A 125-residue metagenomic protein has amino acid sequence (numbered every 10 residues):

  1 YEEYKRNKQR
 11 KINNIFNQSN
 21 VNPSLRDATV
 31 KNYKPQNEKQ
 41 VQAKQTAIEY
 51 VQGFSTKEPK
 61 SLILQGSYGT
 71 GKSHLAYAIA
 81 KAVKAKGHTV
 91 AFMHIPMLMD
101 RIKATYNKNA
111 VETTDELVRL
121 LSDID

Functional and structural regions predicted by a protein language model:
Y1-Q36: A short, basic N-terminal segment
S19-S24, N32-L62: Pre-Walker A (pre-P-loop) alpha-helix and adjacent loop at the N terminus of AAA/AAA+ ATPase modules, a conserved
Y33, A76, H94: Conserved RecA-like P-loop NTPase ATPase core
E58-Y77: Walker A/P-loop nucleotide-binding motif
P59-I63, T89-V90, D125: Residue-level preference for the first positions of well-ordered beta-strands
K81-A91: Post-Walker A helix-loop "phosphate-sensing" segment adjacent to the P-loop in P-loop NTPases
F92-D100: A short hydrophobic beta-strand->loop->alpha-helix junction that borders the nucleotide-binding pocket of P-loop NTPases
K103-D125: Conserved nucleotide-sensing/catalytic segment adjacent to the nucleotide-binding pocket in NTP-handling enzymes
